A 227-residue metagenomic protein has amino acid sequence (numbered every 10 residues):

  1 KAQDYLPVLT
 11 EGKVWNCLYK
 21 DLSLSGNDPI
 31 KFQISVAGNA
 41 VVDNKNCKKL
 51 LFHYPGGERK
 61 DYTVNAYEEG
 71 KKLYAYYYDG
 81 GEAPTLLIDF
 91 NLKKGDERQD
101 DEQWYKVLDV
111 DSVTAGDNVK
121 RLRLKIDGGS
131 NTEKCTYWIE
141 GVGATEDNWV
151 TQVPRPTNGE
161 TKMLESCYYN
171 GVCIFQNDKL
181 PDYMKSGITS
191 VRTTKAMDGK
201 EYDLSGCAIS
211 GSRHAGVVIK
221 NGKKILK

Functional and structural regions predicted by a protein language model:
Q3-K185: Conserved functional acidic sites
A40, C167, E201-Y202, V218-K220: Short aromatic-centered micro-motifs
P55, V153, G199, H214-V217: A short acidic/small-residue loop/turn micro-motif
T132, T194-M197, S212-R213: Short, small/polar residue-rich loop motifs at catalytic or cofactor-binding pockets
N170-C207: Residue-level detector of functionally pivotal "anchor" positions at catalytic/ligand-binding pockets or at interdomain
C207-A208, H214: Low-complexity, intrinsically disordered Gly/Pro/Thr-rich segments
V217-K227: C-terminal tail/sorting-segment detector
